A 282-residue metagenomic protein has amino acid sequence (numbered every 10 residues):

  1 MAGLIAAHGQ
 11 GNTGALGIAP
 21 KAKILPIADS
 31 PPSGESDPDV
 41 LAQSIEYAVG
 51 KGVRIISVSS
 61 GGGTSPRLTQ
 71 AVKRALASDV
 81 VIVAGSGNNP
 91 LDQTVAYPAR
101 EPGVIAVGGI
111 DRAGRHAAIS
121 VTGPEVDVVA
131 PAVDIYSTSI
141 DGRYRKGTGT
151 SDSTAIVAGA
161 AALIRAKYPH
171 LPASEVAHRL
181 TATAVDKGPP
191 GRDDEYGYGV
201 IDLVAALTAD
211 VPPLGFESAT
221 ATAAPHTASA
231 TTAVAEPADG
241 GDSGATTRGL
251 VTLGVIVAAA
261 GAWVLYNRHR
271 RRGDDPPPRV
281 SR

Functional and structural regions predicted by a protein language model:
M1-D37, V121-E125, Y168-H178: Subtilisin-like serine protease catalytic core
A2-I5, D29, A132-V200: Hydrolase catalytic cores
Q10-G11, S30-G34, G61-P66, N88-D92 (+5 more regions): Solvent-exposed loop/turn segments at secondary-structure junctions within structured extracellular/periplasmic domains
K23-I27, R54-S59, V81-A84, I105-G108 (+2 more regions): Structural recognition of the beta-strand scaffold that forms the well-ordered cores of secreted hydrolase catalytic
D29-R100, R143-R145: Substrate-binding/access-modulating region of protease and related hydrolase catalytic domains
S57, A71, A118, Y168-W263 (+1 more regions): C-terminal subdomain of the subtilisin-like protease fold in secreted/lumenal serine endopeptidases
G85-G103, G108-E125, S137-G149, G188-Y196: Active-site-adjacent substrate-recognition loops and nearby beta-strands within hydrolase catalytic domains
R271-R282: Cytoplasmic C-terminal tails of single-pass
